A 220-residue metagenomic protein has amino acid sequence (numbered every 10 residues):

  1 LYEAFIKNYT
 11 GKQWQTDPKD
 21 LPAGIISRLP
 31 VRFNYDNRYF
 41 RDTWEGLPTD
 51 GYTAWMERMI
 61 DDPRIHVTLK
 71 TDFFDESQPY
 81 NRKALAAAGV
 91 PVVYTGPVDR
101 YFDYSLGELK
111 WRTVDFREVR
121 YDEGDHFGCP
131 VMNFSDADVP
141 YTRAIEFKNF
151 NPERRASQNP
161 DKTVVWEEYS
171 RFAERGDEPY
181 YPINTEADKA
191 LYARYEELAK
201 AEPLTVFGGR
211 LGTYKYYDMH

Functional and structural regions predicted by a protein language model:
L1-V90: Active-site/ligand-binding neighborhood in enzyme catalytic cores
T10, M59, V93, A144 (+1 more regions): A residue-level signal for conserved active-site and pocket-lining positions in enzyme catalytic cores
D50, T95, G208-L211: Short glycine-rich loop/turn motifs that provide flexible caps or phosphate-binding loops at active sites
M59-D61, D138, A201: Short, structurally constrained coil/turn elements that cap an alpha-helix or connect an alpha-helix to the following
V67-L69, Y94, F207: A structural signal for the hydrophobic beta-strands that form the central parallel beta-sheet of Rossmann-like
T71-L198: Mid-domain catalytic core of redox enzymes that form a hydrophobic substrate pocket/lid adjacent to a catalytic redox
K200-K215: Short FAD-binding loop at a beta-strand-to-alpha-helix junction that anchors the flavin cofactor in diverse
H220: An active-site-proximal "capping" alpha-helix that borders the catalytic cofactor pocket
